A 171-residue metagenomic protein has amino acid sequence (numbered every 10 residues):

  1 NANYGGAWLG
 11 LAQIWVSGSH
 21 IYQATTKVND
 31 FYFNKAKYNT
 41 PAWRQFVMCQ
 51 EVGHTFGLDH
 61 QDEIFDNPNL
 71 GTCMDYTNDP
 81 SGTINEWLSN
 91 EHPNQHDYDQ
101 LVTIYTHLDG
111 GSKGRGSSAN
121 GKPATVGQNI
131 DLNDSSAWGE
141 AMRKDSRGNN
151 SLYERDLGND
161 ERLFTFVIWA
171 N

Functional and structural regions predicted by a protein language model:
N1-N67, K144-D145, D156: Metzincin-family zinc-dependent endopeptidase catalytic domain
N39-G111: The catalytic-center signature of Zn2+-dependent metalloproteases
D79-N171: Replace "(M1/M4/M9/M12/WLM)" with "(e.g., M1/M4/M8/M9/M12/M26/WLM)" and add "not limited to" to clarify scope
